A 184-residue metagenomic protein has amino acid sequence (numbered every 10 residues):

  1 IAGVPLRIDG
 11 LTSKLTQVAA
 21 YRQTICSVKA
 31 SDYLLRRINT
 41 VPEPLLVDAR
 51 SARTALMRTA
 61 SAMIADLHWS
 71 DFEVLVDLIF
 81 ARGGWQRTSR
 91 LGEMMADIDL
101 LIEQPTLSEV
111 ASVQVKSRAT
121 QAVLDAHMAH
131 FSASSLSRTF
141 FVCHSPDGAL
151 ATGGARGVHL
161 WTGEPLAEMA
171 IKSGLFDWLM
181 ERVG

Functional and structural regions predicted by a protein language model:
I1-G184: Mixed-charge (Asp/Glu-Lys/Arg
